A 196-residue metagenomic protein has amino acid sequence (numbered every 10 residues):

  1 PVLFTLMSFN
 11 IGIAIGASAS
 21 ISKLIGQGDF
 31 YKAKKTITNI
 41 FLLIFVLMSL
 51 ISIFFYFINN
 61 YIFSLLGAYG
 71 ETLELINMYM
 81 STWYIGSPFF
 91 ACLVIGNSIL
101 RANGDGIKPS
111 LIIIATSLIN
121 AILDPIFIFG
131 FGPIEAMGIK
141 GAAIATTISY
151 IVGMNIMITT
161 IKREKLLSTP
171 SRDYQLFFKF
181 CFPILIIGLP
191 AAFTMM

Functional and structural regions predicted by a protein language model:
P1-I53, F90-P109: Small-residue-rich hydrophobic transmembrane alpha-helices
T5-S8, N120-P125, M154-I158: Hydrophobic transmembrane alpha-helices of multi-pass small-molecule transporters
G12, I53, S117-L118, I151: Hydrophobic/small/kink-forming positions within alpha-helical transmembrane segments of polytopic membrane proteins
I21-P88, I134-L189: Short alpha-helical transmembrane segments in multi-pass integral membrane proteins
I44, I99-I126, A143-I144: Alpha-helical transmembrane segments of multi-pass membrane transporters/permeases
F55, N59-N60, N120, D124 (+1 more regions): Juxtamembrane/transmembrane-helix interface segments of polytopic membrane transporters
F129-P133: Glycine-centered coil turns and helix-coil junctions that link the paired helices within alpha-helical repeat units
P190-M195: Hydrophobic transmembrane alpha-helices of secondary-active solute transporters
